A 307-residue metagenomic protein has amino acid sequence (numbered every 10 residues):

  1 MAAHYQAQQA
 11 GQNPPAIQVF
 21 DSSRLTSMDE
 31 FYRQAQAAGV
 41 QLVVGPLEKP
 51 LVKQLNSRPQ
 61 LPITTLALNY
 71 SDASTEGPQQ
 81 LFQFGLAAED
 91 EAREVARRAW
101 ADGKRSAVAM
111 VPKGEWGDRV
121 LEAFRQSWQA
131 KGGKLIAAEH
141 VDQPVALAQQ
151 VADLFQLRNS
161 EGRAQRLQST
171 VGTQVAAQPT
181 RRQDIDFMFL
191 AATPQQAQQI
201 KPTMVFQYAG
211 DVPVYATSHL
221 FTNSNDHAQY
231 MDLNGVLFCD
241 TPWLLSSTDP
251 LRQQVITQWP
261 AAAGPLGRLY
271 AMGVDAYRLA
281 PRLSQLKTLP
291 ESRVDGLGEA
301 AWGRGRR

Functional and structural regions predicted by a protein language model:
M1-R307: Extracytosolic ligand-binding ectodomains
